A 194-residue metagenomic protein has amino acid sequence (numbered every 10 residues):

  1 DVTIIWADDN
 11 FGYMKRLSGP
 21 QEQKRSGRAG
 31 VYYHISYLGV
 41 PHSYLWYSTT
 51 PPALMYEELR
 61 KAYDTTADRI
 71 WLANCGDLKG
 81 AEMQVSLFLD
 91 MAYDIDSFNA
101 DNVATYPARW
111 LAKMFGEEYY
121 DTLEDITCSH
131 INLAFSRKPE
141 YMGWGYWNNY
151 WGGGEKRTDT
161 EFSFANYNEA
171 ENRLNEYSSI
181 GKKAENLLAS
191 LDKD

Functional and structural regions predicted by a protein language model:
D1-I95, N102-V103, P107: Catalytic-core regions of glycoside hydrolase
D1-S26, S136, N172-K193: Gly/Pro-rich turn-and-neighbor structural signature
G39-A53, D94, L111-G116, T160-N172: The substrate-binding groove and active-site-proximal loops of carbohydrate-active enzymes, especially glycoside
E58-R69, A81, R109, K113 (+3 more regions): Generic, well-ordered alpha-helical scaffold segments in large soluble proteins
S86-D94, A112, S129-L133, D194: Short, hydrophobic/amphipathic alpha-helical patches that form generic packing surfaces within helical domains
F98-N102, T122, A189-D194: Alpha-helix capping and helix-coil boundary motifs
N99-Y120: Active-site-adjacent segment of 2-oxoglutarate/Fe(II) JmjC oxygenases
E117-S179: Long, charge-rich alpha-helical interaction segments
